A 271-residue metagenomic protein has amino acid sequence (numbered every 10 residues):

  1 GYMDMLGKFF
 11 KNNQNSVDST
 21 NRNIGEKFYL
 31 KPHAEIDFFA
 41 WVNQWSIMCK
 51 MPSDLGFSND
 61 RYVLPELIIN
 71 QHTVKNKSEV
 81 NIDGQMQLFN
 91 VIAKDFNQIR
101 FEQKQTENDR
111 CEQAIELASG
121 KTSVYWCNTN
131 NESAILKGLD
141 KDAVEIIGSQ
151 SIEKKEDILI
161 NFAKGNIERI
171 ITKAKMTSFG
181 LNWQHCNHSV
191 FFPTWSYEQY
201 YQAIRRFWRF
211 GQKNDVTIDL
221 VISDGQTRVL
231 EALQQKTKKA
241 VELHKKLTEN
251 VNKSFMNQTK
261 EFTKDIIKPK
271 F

Functional and structural regions predicted by a protein language model:
G1-D54, Q212: Conserved P-loop NTPase motor "coupling/switch" region that bridges the ATPase
F10-N15, E79, N131-E132, M176-S178 (+3 more regions): Conserved nucleotide-binding/hydrolysis micro-motifs of P-loop NTPases
M48-L64, L243-N250: Coupling/hinge elements of helicase-like and P-loop NTPase modules
S53-V144, G148-S149: Conserved helicase/translocase motor-coupling segment
V124-W126, A134-I135, D142-T177: Conserved helicase ATPase core of P-loop NTP-dependent helicases/translocases
I170, H188-V190, F207: Short, well-ordered beta-strand core segments
L181-T194, V216-L220: A short beta-strand element within the Helicase C-terminal
W195-F271: A conserved SF2-helicase RecA2
